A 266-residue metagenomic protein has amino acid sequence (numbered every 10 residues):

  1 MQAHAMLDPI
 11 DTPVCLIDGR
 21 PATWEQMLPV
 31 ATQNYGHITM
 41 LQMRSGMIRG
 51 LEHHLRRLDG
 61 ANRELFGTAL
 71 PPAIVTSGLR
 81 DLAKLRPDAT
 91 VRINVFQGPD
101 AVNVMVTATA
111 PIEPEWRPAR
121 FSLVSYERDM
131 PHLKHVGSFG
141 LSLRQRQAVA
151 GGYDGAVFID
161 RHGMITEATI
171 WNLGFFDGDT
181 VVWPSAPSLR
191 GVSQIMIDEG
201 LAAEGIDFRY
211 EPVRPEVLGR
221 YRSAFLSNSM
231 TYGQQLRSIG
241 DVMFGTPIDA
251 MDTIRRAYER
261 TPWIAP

Functional and structural regions predicted by a protein language model:
M1-R80, G98-P266: Helix-start/capping segments and mature chain N-termini
L85-V95, P99-M105: Ordered, amphipathic secondary-structure segments that act as subunit-interaction surfaces in large macromolecular
